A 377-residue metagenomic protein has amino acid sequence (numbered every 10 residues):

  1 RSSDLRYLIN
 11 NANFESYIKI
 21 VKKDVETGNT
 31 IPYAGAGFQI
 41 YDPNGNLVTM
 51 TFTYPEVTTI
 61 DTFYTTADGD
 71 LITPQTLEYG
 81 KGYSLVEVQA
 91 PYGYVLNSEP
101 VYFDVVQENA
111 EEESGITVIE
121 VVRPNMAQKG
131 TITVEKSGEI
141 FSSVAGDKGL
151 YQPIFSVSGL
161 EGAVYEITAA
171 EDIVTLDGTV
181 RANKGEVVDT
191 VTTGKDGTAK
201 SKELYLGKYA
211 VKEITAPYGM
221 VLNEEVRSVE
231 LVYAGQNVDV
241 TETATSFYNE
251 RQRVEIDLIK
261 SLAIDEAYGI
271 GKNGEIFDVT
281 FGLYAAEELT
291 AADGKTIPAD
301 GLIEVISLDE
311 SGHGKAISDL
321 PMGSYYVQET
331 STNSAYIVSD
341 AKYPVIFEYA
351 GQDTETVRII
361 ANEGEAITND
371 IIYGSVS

Functional and structural regions predicted by a protein language model:
R1-S377: Solvent-exposed loop/turn and edge beta-strand elements of beta-rich ligand-binding domains
